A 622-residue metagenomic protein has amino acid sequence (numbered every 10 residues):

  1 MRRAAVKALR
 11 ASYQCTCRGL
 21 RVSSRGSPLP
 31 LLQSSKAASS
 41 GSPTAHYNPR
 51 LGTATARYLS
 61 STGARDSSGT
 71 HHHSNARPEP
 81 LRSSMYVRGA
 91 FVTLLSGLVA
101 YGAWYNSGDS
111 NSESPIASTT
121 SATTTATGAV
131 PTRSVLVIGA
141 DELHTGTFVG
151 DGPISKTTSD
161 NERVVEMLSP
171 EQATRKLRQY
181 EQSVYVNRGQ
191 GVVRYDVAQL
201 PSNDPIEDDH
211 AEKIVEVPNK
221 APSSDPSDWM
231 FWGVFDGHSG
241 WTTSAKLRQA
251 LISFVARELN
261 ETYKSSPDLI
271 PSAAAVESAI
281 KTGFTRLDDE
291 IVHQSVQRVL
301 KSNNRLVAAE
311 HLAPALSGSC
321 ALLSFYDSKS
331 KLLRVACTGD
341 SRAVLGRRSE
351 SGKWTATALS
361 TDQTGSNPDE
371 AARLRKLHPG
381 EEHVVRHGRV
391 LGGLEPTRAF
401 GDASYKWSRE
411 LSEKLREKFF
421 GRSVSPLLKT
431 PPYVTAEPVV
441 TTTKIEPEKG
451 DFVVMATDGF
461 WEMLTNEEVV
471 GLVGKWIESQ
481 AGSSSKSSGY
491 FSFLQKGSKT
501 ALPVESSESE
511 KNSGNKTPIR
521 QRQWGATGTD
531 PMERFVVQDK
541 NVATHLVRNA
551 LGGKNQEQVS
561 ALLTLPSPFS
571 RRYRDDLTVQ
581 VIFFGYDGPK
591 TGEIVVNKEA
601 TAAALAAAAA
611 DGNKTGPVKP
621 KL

Functional and structural regions predicted by a protein language model:
M1-L95, N106-R163, L622: N-terminal mitochondrial targeting presequence
A76-R82, S110-F231, G237-L622: PP2C/PPM-type serine/threonine phosphatase catalytic core, specifically the conserved beta-strand-loop-alpha-helix
A100-N106: Juxtamembrane cytosolic interface motif at the C-terminal end of transmembrane helices
